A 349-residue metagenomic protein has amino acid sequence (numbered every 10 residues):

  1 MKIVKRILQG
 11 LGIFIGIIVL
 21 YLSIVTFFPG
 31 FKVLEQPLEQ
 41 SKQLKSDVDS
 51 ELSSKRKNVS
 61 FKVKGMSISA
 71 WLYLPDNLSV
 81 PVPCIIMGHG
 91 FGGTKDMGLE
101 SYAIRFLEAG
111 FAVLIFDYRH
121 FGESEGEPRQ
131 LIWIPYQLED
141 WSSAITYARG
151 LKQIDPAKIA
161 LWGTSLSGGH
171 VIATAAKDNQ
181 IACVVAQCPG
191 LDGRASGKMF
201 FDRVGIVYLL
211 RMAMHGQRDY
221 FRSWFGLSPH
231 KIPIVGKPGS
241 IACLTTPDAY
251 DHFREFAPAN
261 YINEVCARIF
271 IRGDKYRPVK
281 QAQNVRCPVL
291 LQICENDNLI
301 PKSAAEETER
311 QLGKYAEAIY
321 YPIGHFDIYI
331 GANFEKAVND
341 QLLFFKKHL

Functional and structural regions predicted by a protein language model:
L38-V80: N-terminal cap/lid segment of alpha/beta-hydrolase-fold proteins
V80-G90: Short beta-strand element of the alpha/beta-hydrolase
G92-I104, Y118, S303: The serine-hydrolase catalytic nucleophile loop
K95-G98, F121-P156, A160, G331-A337: Catalytic nucleophile-loop/oxyanion-hole region of alpha/beta-hydrolase and closely related hydrolase-like folds
R105-E125: Conserved alpha/beta-hydrolase
H170-E255: Alpha/beta-hydrolase-fold enzymes
V285, L291-I293: Short beta-strand/loop motif that positions the catalytic acidic residue of the alpha/beta-hydrolase fold
N298-A304: Conserved alpha/beta-hydrolase "acid-adjacent" motif
